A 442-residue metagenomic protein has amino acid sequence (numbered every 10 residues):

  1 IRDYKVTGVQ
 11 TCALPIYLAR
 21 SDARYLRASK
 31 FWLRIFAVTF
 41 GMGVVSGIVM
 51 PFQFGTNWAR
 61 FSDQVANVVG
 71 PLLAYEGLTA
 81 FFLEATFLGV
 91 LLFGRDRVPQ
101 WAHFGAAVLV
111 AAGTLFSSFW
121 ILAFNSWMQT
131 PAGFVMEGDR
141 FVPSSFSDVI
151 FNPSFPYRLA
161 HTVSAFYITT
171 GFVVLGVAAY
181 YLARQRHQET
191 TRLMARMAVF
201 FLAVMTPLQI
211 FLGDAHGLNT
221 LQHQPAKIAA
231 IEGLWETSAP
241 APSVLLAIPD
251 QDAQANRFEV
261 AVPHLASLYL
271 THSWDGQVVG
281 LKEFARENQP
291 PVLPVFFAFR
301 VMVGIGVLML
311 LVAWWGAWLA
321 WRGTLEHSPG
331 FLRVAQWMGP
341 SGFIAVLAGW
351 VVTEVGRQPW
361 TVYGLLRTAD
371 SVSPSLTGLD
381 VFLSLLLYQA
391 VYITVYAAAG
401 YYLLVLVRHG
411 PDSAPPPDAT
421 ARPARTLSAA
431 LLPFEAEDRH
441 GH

Functional and structural regions predicted by a protein language model:
I1-C12: Single conserved hydrophobic/aromatic residue that forms the stacking wall/gate of nucleotide- or nucleobase-binding
R20-G41, Q64-G70, A74, F93-A112 (+2 more regions): Membrane-interfacial loop-to-helix junctions in multi-pass inner-membrane proteins
S21-A28, F52-A74, S126-A160, H216-A239 (+3 more regions): Membrane-interface interhelical loops and short amphipathic "cap" helices that link adjacent transmembrane segments
A37-S46, V108-M128, L202-G213, D250-A261 (+1 more regions): Hydrophobic alpha-helical membrane-insertion segments
T39-L109, F124-S126, V355-Q358: Membrane-interface helix-loop-helix modules in multi-pass inner-membrane proteins
T86-R97, A102-V108, F119-W127, P156-Q222: Internal alpha-helical transmembrane segments
P291-W350, D380-L406: C-terminal substrate/ligand-recognition segments
A419-H442: Long, low-complexity, intrinsically disordered cytosolic termini of multi-pass membrane proteins
